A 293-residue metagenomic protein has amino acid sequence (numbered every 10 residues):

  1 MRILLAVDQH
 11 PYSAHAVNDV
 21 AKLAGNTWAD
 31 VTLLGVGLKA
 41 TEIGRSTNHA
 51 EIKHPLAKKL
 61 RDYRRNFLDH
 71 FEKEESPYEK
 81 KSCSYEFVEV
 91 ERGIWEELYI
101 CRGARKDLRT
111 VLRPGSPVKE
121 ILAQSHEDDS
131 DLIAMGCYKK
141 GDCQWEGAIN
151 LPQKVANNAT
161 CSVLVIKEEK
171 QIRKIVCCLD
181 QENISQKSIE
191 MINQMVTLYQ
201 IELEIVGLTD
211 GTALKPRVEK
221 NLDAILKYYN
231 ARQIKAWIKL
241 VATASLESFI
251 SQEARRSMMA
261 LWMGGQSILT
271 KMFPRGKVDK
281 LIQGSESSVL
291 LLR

Functional and structural regions predicted by a protein language model:
M1-D62, E72-E75, Q171-K239, G284 (+1 more regions): Small/aliphatic-rich secondary-structure junction motif
S13, P114, W145, S185 (+2 more regions): A conditional alpha-helix N-cap/helix-loop micro-motif detector
V20, P117, I121, I192 (+1 more regions): Generic hydrophobic alpha-helical segments
N66, E74-V90, W95-A104, K220-A231: Inter-domain helical "communication" segments and dimerization helices that couple sensory or membrane-embedded modules
S84-I94, R102-K106, T110-E120, V241-L246: Charged docking surfaces used in two-component/phosphorelay signaling
R105-T110, V163, K235-I238, V289: Generic structural signal for residues in well-ordered beta-strands
P114-K170, Q252-R293: Gly/Ser-rich helix-loop-strand patches that form or flank binding pockets for ribonucleotide-derived cofactors
D223-L226, A242-A254: A short, acidic, amphipathic alpha-helical segment used as a generic capping/interface helix at domain edges
